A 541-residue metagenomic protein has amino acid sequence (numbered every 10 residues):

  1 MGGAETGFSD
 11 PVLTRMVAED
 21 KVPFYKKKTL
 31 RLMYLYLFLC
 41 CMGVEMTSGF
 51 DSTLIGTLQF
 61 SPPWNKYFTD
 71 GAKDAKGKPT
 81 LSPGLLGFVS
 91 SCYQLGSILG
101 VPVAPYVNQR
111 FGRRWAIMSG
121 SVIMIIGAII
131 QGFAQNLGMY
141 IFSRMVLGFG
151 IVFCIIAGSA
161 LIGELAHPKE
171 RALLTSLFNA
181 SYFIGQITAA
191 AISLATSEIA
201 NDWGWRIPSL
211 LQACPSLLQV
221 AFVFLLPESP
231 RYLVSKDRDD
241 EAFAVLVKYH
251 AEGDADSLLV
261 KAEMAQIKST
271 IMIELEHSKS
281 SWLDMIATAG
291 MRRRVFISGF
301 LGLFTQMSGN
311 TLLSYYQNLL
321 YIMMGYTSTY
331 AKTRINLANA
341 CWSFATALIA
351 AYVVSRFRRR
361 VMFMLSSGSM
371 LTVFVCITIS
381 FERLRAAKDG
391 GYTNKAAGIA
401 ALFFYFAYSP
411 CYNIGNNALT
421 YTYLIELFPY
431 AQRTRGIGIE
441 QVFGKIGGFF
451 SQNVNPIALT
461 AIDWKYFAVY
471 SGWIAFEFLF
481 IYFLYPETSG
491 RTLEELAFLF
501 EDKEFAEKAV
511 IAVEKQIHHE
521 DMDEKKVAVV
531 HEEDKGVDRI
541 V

Functional and structural regions predicted by a protein language model:
M1-V247, M272-V541: Transmembrane-helix signature of 12-pass secondary carriers
T57, K261-M264: Short amphipathic alpha-helical segments embedded in low-complexity Lys/Glu-rich regions
Y249-A262: Short intracellular "coupling" helices and adjacent cytoplasmic loop segments at the cytosolic face of multi-pass
